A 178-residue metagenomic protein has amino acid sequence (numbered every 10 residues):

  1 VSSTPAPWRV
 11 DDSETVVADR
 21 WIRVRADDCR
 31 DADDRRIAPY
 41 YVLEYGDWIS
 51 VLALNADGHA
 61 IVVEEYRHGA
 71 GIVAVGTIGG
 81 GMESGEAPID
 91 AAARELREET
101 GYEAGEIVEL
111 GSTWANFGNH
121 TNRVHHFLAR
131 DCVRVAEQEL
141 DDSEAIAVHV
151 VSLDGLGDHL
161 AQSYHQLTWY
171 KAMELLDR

Functional and structural regions predicted by a protein language model:
S2-W8, V73, S84, T113 (+3 more regions): Nudix hydrolase/Nudix homology domain
S3-P7, L43-Y45, S50-R94, D142: Conserved Nudix-box catalytic region and its N-terminal flanking loop in Nudix hydrolases and closely related
R9, E103-L110: A short coil-to-beta-strand element that immediately follows conserved catalytic motifs
D11-S50, A56: Acidic, metal-coordinating catalytic segment for phosphate/diphosphate chemistry, firing primarily on the Nudix
T15-R20, T113-V124: Acidic pyrophosphate-coordinating catalytic loop
R25-D33, F117-V135, H149: Active-site-adjacent beta-strand/loop module that shapes the phosphate/pyrophosphate-binding cleft
A32-D34, N55-D57, Y66, A129-R134 (+1 more regions): Short loop segments at secondary-structure junctions
G85-D90, E99-E106: Beta-rich strand-turn-strand
